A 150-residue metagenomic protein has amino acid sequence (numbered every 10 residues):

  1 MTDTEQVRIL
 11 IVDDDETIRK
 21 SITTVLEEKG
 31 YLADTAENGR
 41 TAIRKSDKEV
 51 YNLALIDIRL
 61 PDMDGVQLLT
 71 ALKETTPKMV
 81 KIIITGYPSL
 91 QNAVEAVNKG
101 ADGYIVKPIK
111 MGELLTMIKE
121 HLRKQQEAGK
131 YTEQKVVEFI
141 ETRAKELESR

Functional and structural regions predicted by a protein language model:
R19, P61, T85: The feature encodes the CheY-like receiver
G30-E37, K45: Short hydrophobic/Thr-rich beta-strand motif most characteristic of the beta2 strand and flanking loop of CheY-like
E37-N38, D64-Q67, T85: Acidic catalytic/metal-coordinating carboxylates
R44, V66-K78: Short amphipathic alpha-helix used as the core "switch/output" element in two-component signaling
D57: Active-site residues of response regulator receiver
I109-I118: C-terminal output helix
K124-R150: CheY-like receiver
